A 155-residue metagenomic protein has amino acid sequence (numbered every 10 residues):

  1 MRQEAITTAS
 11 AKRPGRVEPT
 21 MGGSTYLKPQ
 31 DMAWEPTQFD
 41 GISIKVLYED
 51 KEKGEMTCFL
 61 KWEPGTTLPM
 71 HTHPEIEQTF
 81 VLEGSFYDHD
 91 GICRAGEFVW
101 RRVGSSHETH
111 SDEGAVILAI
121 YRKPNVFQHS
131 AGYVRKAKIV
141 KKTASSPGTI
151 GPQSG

Functional and structural regions predicted by a protein language model:
M1-G54, R135-G155: A short, N-terminal "cap"/entry segment at the start of jelly-roll beta-barrel domains of the cupin/DSBH fold
I44-V46, T57-F59, Q78, F98-W100 (+1 more regions): Conserved hydrophobic/aromatic beta-strand scaffold that supports enzyme active sites
Y48, C58-L60, P69-H73, D90-G91 (+1 more regions): Short histidine-centered beta-strand/loop micro-motifs that create catalytic or ligand/metal-coordination sites
E52-G54, E63-T67, Y87, S105 (+1 more regions): Short, charged/polar surface micro-motifs in flexible loops or helix N-caps
E63-T66, T72-H89, A95: Glycine- and acidic-residue-biased ligand/ion/polar-headgroup-sensing regions
T67, E97-F98, V116: Residue-level marker of beta-strand positions
Y87-S111: Short acidic-glycine-tyrosine-enriched beta hairpin
V103-S130: Ligand-binding loop in jelly-roll beta-barrel domains
